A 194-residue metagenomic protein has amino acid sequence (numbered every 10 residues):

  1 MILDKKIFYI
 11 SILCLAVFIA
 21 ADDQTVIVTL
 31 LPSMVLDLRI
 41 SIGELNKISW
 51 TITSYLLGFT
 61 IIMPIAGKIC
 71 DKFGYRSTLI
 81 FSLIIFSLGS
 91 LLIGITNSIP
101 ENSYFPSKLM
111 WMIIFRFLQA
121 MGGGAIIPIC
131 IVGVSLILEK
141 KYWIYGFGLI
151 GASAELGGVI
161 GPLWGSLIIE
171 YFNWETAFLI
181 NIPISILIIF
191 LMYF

Functional and structural regions predicted by a protein language model:
M1-F194: Transmembrane-helix bundle of Major Facilitator Superfamily
